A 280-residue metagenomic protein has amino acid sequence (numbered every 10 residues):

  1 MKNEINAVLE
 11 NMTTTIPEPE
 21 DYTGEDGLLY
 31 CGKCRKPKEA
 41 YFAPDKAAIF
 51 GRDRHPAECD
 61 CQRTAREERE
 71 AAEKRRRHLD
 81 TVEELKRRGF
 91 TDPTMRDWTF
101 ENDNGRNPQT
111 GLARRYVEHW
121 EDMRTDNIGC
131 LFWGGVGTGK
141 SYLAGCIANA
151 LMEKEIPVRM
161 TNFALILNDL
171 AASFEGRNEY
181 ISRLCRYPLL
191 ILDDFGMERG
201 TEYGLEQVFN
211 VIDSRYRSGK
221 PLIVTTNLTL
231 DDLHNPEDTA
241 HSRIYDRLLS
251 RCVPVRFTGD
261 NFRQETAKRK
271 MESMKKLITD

Functional and structural regions predicted by a protein language model:
M1-N104, A267-D280: A short, basic N-terminal segment
R88-F90, T94-C130: Pre-Walker A (pre-P-loop) alpha-helix and adjacent loop at the N terminus of AAA/AAA+ ATPase modules, a conserved
P108-V117, A148-L189, R199-E206: Short glycine-rich substrate-engagement loop in P-loop NTPases that contacts/grips substrate
R124-A144: Walker A/P-loop nucleotide-binding motif
N127-L131, V158, L189, P221: Residue-level preference for the first positions of well-ordered beta-strands
L167-L170, E198-D280: Replace "adjacent to P-loop NTPase cores in ATP/GTP-dependent enzymes" with "adjacent to NTP-binding cores
D194-F195: Walker B catalytic acidic pair
